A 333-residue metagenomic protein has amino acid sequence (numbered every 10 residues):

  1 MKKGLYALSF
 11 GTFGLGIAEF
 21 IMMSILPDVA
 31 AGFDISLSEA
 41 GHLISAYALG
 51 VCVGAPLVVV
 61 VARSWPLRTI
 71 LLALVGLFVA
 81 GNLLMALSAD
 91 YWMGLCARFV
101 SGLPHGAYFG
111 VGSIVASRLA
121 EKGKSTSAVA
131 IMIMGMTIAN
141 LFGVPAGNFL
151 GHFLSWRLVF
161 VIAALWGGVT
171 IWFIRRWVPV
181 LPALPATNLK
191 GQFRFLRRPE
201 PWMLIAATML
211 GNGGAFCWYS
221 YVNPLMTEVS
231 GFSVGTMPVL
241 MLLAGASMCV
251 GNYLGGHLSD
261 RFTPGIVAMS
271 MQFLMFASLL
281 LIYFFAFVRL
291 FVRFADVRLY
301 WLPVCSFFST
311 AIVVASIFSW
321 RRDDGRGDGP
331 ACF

Functional and structural regions predicted by a protein language model:
Y6, G81-L84, W92-S101, R293-W301: Paired small-residue
D34, P66, L87-M93, G231 (+2 more regions): Helix-breaking motifs and short loop linkers at transmembrane-helix boundaries and internal kinks in secondary membrane
V53-W92: Conserved MFS/SLC helix-loop-helix module at the cytosolic interface between two early adjacent transmembrane helices
Y91-M93, E121-V178, Y221, L225: Helix-loop-helix hairpin linking two adjacent transmembrane segments in secondary transporters
A97-G135: Cytoplasmic helix-loop-helix junction between adjacent transmembrane helices in 12-TM secondary transporters
A107-A120, S306-R321: Intracellular juxtamembrane helix-capping segments at the cytosolic ends of symmetry-related transmembrane helices
G265-V313: C-terminal transmembrane helical hairpin of 12-TM major facilitator-type secondary transporters
S319-F333: A late C-terminal transmembrane helix in Major Facilitator Superfamily
